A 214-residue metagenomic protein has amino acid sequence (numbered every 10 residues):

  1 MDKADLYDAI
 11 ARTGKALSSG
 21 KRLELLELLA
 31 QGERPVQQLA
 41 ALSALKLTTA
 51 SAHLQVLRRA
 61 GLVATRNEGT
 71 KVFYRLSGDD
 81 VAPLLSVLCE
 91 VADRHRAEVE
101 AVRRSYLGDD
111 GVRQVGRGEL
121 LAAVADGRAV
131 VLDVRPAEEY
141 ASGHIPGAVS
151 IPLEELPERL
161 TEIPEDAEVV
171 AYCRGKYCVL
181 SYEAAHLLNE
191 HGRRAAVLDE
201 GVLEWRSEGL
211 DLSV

Functional and structural regions predicted by a protein language model:
A9-K46, V72-D79: N-terminal helix-turn-helix DNA-binding core of bacterial DNA-binding proteins
E27, A52, R59, T70: Base-recognition residues in the alpha-helical recognition helix of bacterial helix-turn-helix
A44, V56, G61-L62, L210: Short hinge/loop at the helix->beta-strand junction immediately C-terminal to the helix-turn-helix recognition helix
L54-Q55, V202: Short, hydrophobic-biased segments on the C-terminal half of alpha helices that form "recognition helices"
R58-E68, R75: Beta-hairpin "wing" of winged helix-turn-helix
L62, I163-R206: Catalytic cysteine-centered active loop of the rhodanese-like fold, especially the PTP/DSP P-loop
L76-V130, V134-S142, V214: Flexible, polar/low-complexity N-terminal or interdomain linker segments that lie immediately upstream of folded
E119-E183: Positively charged, proline/Ser/Thr-rich regional signature most characteristic of the Rhodanese/CDC25-like
